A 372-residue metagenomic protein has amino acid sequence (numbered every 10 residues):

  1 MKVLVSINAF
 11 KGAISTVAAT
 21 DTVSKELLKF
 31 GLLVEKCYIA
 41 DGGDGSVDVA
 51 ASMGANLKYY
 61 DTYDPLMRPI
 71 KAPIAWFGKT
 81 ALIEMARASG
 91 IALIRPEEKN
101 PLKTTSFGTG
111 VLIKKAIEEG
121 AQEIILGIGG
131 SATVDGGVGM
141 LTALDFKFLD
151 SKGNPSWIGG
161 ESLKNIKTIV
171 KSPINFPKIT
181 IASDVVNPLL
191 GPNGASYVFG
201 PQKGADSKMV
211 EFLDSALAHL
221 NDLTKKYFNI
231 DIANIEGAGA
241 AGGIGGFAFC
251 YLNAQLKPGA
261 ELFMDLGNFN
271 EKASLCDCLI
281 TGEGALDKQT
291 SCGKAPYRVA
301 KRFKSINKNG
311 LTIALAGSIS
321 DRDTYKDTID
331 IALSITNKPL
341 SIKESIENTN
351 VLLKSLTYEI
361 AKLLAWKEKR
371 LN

Functional and structural regions predicted by a protein language model:
K2-I128, A132-N372: N-terminal loops that bind phosphate or other acidic moieties and the adjacent beta-alpha structural core
